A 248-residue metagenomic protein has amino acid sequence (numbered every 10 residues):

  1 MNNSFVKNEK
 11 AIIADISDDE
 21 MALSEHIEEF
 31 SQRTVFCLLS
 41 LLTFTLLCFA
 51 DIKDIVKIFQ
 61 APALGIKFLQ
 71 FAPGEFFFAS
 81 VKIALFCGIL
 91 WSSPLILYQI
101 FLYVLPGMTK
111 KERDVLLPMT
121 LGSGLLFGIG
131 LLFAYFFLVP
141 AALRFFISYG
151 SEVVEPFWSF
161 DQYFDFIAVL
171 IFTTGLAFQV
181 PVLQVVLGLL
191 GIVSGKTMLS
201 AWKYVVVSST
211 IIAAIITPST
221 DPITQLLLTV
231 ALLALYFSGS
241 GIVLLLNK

Functional and structural regions predicted by a protein language model:
M1-K248: Membrane topogenic/interface segments and analogous intrinsically disordered interaction regions
